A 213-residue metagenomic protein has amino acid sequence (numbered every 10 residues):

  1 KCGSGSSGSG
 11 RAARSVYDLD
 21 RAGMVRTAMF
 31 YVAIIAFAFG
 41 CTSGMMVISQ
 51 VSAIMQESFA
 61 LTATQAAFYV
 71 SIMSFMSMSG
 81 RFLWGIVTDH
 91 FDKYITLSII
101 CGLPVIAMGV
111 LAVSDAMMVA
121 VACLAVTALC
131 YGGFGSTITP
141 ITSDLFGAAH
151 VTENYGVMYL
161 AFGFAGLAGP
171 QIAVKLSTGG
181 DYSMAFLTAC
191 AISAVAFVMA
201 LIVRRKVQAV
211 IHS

Functional and structural regions predicted by a protein language model:
A22-W84, T139, G169: Extracytoplasmic gate region of multi-pass secondary transporters
M55-Q56, V87-T88, I172-D181: Interfacial helix-cap and linker-helix signal at transmembrane-aqueous boundaries of multi-pass secondary transporters
A63-T64, A148-V157: Loop-to-transmembrane helix entry/capping segments in MFS-fold secondary transporters and related SLC/MFSD carriers
I95-V110: Structural signature of the two symmetry-related core transmembrane helices
A107-L111, T127, A200: MFS-fold secondary transporters
M118-V126: Paired small-residue
G133-F146: Intracellular juxtamembrane helix-capping segments at the cytosolic ends of symmetry-related transmembrane helices
C190-S213: Multi-pass alpha-helical transporter architecture, strongest for 12-TM Major Facilitator/SLC carriers used
